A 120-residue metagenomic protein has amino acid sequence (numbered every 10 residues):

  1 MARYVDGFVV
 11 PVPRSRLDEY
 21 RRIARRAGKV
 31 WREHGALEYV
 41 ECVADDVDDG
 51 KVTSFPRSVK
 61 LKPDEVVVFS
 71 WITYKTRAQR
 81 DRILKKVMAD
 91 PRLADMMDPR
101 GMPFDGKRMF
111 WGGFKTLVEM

Functional and structural regions predicted by a protein language model:
M1-R26: Long, hydrophobic N-terminal alpha-helical segment
V5-V12, K51-V87, G112: Short, well-ordered beta-strand segments in beta-rich or mixed alpha/beta enzyme and ligand-binding folds
S15, L37-E38: Surface-exposed helix-capping loop/turn segments at secondary-structure junctions
D18, A78-R80, E119: Residue-level signal for secondary-structure boundary sites
R21-A27, R82-P91: Short amphipathic alpha-helices in soluble, non-transmembrane regions that often serve as interface/regulatory elements
R26, V30-H34: N-terminal pre-domain and mature-chain start segments
R32, E38-P63, A89-M120: Glycine-rich beta-strand-turn "strand-cap" elements at beta-sheet edges
